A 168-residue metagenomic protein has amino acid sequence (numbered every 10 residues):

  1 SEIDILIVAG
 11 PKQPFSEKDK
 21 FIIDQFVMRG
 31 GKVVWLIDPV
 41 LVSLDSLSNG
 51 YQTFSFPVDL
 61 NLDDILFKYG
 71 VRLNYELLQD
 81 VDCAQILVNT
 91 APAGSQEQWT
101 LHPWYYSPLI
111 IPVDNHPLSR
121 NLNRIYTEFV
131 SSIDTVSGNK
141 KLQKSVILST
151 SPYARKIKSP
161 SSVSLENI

Functional and structural regions predicted by a protein language model:
S1-I168: Acidic, S/T/G-rich, low-cysteine, solvent-exposed domains in lumenal/extracellular/periplasmic regions of secretory
